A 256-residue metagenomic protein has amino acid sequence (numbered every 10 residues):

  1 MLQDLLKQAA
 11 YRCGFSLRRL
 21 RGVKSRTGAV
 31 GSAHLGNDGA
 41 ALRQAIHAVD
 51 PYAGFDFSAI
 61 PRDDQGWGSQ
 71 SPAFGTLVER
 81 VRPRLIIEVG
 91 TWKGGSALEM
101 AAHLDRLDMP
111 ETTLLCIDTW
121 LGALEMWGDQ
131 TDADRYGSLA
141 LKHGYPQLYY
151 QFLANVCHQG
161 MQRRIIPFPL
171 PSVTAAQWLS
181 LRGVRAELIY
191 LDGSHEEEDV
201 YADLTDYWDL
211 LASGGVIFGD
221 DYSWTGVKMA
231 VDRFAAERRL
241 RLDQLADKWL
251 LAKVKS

Functional and structural regions predicted by a protein language model:
M1-P61, V254: Membrane-proximal basic amphipathic "stem/tether" segments
H47, Y52, F57-Q65, S71-S256: S-adenosylmethionine/decaboxylated-SAM
